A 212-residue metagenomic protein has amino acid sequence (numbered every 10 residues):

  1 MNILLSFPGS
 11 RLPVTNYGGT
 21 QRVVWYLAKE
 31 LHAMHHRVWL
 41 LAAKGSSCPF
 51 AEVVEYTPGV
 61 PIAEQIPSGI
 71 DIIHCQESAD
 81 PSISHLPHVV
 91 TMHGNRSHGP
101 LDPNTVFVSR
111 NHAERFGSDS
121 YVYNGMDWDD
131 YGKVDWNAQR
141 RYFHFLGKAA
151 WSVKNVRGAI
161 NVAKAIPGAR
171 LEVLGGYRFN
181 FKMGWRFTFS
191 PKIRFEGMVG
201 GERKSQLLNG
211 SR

Functional and structural regions predicted by a protein language model:
I3-L4, D71-C75, S84-N111, S120: Active-site proximal beta-strand in glycosyltransferases
S6-G18, V23-P61, F179-N180: N-terminal strand-loop element at the rim of the active site of nucleotide-sugar-dependent glycosyltransferases
G9-R11, L146-S152, Y177-R178, V199: Short donor-sugar binding/catalytic loops of nucleotide-sugar-dependent glycosyltransferases, especially enzymes
W39-T91: Active-site donor-binding segments of glycosyltransferases and PAPS-dependent sulfotransferases
N111-H112, Y123-Y131, Y177-F179: Short beta-strand->alpha-helix junction loop in the catalytic core of nucleotide-activated group-transfer enzymes
D119-V122, D130-L174: Conserved donor-binding/catalytic core segment of Leloir-type glycosyltransferases
F145, N209-R212: Acidic donor-binding loop of glycosyltransferase active sites
M183-S205, N209-G210: Nucleotide-activated donor-binding/catalytic signature segment of Leloir-type glycosyltransferases, i.e., the conserved
